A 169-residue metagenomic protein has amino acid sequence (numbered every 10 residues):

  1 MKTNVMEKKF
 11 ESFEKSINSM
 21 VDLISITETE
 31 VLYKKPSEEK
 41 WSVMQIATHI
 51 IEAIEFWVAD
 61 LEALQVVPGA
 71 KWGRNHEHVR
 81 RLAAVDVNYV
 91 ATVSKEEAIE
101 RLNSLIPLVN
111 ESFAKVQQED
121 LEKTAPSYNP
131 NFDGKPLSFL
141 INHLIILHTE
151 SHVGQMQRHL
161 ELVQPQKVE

Functional and structural regions predicted by a protein language model:
M1-K8, K34, E38-S42, V93 (+2 more regions): A structural signal for alpha-helical segments
M1-N4, E14-S16, E30-L32, H78-A84 (+2 more regions): Short hydrophobic/aromatic-rich motifs at helix boundaries and adjacent loops
T3-T29, E52-A59, H143-E150: Alpha-helical bundle segments that constitute or directly flank the non-heme di-iron/ferroxidase center
E7-E14, A47, I51, E96-I99 (+3 more regions): Short amphipathic alpha-helical segments with heptad-repeat character
D22-S25, T29, E55, A59-E62 (+3 more regions): Charged/polar positions within long, soluble alpha-helices
E28, S42, S94, Q117 (+1 more regions): Helix N-cap and loop-to-helix transition residues
Y33-R80, T124-E169: Short, contiguous alpha-helical
R80-K123, L140-I145: Acidic/histidine-rich alpha-helical segments that form the ligand environment of transition-metal centers
